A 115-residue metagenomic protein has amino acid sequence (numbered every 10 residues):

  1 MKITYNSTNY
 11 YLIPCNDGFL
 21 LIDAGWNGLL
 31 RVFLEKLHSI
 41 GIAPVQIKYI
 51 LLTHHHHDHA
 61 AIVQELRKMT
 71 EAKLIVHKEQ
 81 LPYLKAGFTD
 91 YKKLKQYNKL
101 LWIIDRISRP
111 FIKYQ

Functional and structural regions predicted by a protein language model:
M1-I40: Conserved beta-strand hairpin/beta-sheet module of binuclear metal-dependent hydrolase folds, prominently
L20, Q80-L81: Short histidine/acidic/glycine/proline-rich micro-motifs that form metal- and phosphate-coordinating active-site loops
L20-D23, S39-I42, E71, K93-Q96: Short, low-complexity, polar/charged sequence segments that are solvent-exposed and flexible
G25-G28, K48-L51, I104-F111: Short linear motifs at secondary-structure transitions and domain/linker junctions
R31-Q80: Active-site metal-binding motif and surrounding structural segment of the metallo-beta-lactamase
L81-Q115: Metallo-beta-lactamase
